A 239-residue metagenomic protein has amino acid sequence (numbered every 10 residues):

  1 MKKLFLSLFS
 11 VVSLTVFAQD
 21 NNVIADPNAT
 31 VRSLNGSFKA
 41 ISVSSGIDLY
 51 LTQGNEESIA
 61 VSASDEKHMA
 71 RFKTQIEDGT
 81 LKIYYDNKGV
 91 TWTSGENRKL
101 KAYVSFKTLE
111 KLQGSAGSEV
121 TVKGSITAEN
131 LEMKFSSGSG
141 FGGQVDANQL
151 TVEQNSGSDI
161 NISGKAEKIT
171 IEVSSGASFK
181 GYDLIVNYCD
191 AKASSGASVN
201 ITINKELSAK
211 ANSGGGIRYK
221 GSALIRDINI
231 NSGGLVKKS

Functional and structural regions predicted by a protein language model:
M1-S174, S178-S239: Intrinsically disordered, low-complexity terminal regions
